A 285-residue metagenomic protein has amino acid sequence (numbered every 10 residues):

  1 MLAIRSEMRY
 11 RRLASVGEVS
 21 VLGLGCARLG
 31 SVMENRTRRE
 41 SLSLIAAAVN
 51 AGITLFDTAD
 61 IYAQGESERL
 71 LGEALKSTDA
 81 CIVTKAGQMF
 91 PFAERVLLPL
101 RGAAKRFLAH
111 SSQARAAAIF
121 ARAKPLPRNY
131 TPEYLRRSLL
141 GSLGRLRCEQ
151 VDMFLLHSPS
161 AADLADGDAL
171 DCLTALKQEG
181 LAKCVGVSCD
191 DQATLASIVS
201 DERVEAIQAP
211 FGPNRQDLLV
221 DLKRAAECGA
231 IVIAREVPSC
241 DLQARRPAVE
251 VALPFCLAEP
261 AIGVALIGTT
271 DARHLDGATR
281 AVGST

Functional and structural regions predicted by a protein language model:
M1-A86, F90-A103: N-terminal binding-site loop/beta-alpha segment at the start of enzyme catalytic domains that lines or forms
L2-E7, E40, Q64, F92 (+3 more regions): Beta/alpha (TIM)-barrel catalytic core signal, keyed to glycine-rich beta->alpha loops juxtaposed to Asp/Glu that bind
A14-E18, G72-D79, L143-R147, K177 (+2 more regions): Acidic (Asp/Glu)-rich catalytic clusters
V21, C81-K85, F107-A114, M153 (+1 more regions): Non-cysteine beta-strand/loop elements that form the S-adenosyl-L-methionine
A27-R39, A121-R136, R245: Active-site mouth loops of central-metabolism enzymes
L44, E133-L143: Short, well-ordered amphipathic alpha-helical segments that serve as non-catalytic structural scaffolds within diverse
A47, A51, L146, E259-P260: Structural motif
F90-P125: Alpha-helical membrane-targeting segments
